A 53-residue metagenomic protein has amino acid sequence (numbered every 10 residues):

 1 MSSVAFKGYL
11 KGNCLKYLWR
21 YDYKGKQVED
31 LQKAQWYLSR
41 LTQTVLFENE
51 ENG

Functional and structural regions predicted by a protein language model:
M1-G53: Intrinsically disordered, low-complexity regulatory regions that flank transcription factor DNA-binding cores
